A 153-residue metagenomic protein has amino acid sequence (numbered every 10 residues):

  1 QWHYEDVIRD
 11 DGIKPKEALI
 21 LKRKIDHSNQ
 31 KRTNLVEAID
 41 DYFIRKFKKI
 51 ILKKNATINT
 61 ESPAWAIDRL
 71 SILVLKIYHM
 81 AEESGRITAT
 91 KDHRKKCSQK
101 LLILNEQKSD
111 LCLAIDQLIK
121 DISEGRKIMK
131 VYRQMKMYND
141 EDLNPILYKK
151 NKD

Functional and structural regions predicted by a protein language model:
Q1-D153: Anionic, Ser/Thr-rich low-complexity intrinsically disordered regions
